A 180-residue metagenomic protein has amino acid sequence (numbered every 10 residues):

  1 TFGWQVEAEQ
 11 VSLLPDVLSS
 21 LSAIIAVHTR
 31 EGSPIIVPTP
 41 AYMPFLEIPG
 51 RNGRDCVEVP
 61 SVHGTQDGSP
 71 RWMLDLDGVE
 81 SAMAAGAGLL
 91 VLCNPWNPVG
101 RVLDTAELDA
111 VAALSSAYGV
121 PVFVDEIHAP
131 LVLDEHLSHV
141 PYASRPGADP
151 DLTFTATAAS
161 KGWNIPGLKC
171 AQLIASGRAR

Functional and structural regions predicted by a protein language model:
T1-P34, G177: Phosphate-binding glycine-rich loop
P15-A26, V37-C56: Substrate-binding/gating loop at the entrance of the active-site cleft, primarily in PLP-dependent aminotransferase-like
S33, R54, A117-P121, E126 (+1 more regions): A short helix->loop->beta-strand "cap" motif at the edges of active sites that frequently abuts
F45, V111, Y142: Aromatic/hydrophobic pocket-lining residues that form π-stacking "cages" and hydrophobic walls in ligand
V62-L137: Active-site phosphate-binding strand-loop segment of PLP-dependent enzymes
S144-R180: Active-site PLP attachment segment
